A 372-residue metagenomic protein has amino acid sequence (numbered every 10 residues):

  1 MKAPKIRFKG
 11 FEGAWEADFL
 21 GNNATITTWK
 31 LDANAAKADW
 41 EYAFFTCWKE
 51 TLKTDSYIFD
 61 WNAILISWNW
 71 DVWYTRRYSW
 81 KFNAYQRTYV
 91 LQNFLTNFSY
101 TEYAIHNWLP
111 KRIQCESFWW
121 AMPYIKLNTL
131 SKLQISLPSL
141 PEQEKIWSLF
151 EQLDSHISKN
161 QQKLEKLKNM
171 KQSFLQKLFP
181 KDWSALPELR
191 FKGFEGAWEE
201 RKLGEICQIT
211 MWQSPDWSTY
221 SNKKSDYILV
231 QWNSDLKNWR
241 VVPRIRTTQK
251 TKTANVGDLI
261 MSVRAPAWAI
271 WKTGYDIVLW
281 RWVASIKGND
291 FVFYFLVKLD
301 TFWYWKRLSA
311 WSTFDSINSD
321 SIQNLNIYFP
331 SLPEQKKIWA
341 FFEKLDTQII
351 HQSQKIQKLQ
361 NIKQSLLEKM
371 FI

Functional and structural regions predicted by a protein language model:
M1-E16, T129-L133, P138-E200, S331-I372: Amphipathic alpha-helical segments with low aromatic content
K2-P4, N83-T88, F118-P141, L279-R281 (+1 more regions): A short glycine-rich beta-alpha junction/loop motif
I6, D18-G21, W48, N128 (+6 more regions): Structural detector for helix-capping/boundary residues
R7-L31, A35, D39-E41, R190-Q213 (+1 more regions): Non-catalytic DNA-recognition/assembly elements of restriction-modification systems
W15, F19-L20, D32, F45 (+11 more regions): Non-catalytic beta-sheet/beta-sandwich ligand-binding modules that flank or precede catalytic cores
T46-P110, F118-K126, Q231-N233, K237-T301 (+1 more regions): A short beta-sheet element
P215-Q231: Short beta-strand/loop turn elements enriched in aromatics
